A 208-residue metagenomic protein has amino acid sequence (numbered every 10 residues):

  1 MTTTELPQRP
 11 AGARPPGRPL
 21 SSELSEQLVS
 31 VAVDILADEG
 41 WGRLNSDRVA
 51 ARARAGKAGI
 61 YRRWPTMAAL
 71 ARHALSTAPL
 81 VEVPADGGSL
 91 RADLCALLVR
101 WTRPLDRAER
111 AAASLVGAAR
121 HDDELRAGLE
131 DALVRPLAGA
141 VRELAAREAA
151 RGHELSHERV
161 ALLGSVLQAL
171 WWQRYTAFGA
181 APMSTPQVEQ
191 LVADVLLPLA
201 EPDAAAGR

Functional and structural regions predicted by a protein language model:
M1-R52, A58, A69: Basic, helix-initiating cap at the start of DNA-binding domains
T2-E5, A127, D131, R135 (+2 more regions): Hydrophobic/aromatic-rich alpha-helical bundle segments in the mid-to-C-terminal region
L28, R43, T66-A71, V81-E82 (+1 more regions): Short amphipathic alpha-helical segment with a characteristic S/N-K-E followed by hydrophobic residues
E39, A118-D123: Short loop-to-helix capping motifs
W64, A74-L75: DNA major-groove recognition helix of helix-turn-helix
E82-A111: Hydrophobic alpha-helical connector segments
D106, S114, E124-A150: Amphipathic alpha-helical packing segments from all-alpha helical-bundle domains
